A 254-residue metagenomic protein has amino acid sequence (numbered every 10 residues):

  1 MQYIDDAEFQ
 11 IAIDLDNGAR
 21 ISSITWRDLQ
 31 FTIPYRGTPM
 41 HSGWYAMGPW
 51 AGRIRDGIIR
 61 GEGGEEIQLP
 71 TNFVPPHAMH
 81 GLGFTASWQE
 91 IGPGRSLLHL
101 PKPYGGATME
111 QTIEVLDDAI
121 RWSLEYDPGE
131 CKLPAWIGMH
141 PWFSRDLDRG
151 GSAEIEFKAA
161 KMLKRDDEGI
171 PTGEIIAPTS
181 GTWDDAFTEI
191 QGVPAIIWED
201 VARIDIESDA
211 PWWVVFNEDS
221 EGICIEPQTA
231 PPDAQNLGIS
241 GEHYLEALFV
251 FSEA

Functional and structural regions predicted by a protein language model:
M1-D5, R95-P101, T182-A254: Beta-strand-rich recognition/accessory modules
M1-E66, G192-S208, G241-A254: Beta-strand-rich N-terminal accessory domains
Y3, P70-D117: Extended, loop-rich substrate-binding clefts of extracytoplasmic carbohydrate-active enzymes
I13, I120-Y126, I225, L245-F249: Buried hydrophobic-core signal for structured, non-transmembrane domains
G57, E110-T112, D233-G238: Beta-strand-rich interaction surfaces with strong enrichment in secreted/lumenal proteins
R60-G64, E90-G94, E114-A119, L147-G151 (+1 more regions): A short, structured loop/turn motif at beta-sheet edges
L97-D146: Acidic, contiguous internal or C-terminal segments within carbohydrate-active enzymes that form a structured patch used
K132-P134, P141-D209: Active-site/ligand-binding surface loops and adjacent short beta/alpha elements that line catalytic pockets across
